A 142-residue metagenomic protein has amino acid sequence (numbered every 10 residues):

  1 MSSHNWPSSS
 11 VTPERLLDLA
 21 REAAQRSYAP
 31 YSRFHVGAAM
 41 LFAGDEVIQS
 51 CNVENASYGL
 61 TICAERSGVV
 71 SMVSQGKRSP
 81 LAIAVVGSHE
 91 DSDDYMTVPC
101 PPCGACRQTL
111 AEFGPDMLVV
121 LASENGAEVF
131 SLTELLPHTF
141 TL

Functional and structural regions predicted by a protein language model:
S2-R26, K77-L142: C-terminal binding/interaction regions
A29-S32: Short loop/turn motifs at secondary-structure junctions and domain boundaries
H35-F42: Short beta-strand scaffold segments in enzyme catalytic cores
F42-A43, S123: Residue-level signal for short segments within beta-strands and strand-turn junctions of well-structured beta-sheet
N52-S67: Compact, glycine-rich, soluble single-domain proteins
E65, S71-S79: Active-site- and interface-proximal helix/loop "cap" or "latch" segments in soluble metabolic and energy-transducing
